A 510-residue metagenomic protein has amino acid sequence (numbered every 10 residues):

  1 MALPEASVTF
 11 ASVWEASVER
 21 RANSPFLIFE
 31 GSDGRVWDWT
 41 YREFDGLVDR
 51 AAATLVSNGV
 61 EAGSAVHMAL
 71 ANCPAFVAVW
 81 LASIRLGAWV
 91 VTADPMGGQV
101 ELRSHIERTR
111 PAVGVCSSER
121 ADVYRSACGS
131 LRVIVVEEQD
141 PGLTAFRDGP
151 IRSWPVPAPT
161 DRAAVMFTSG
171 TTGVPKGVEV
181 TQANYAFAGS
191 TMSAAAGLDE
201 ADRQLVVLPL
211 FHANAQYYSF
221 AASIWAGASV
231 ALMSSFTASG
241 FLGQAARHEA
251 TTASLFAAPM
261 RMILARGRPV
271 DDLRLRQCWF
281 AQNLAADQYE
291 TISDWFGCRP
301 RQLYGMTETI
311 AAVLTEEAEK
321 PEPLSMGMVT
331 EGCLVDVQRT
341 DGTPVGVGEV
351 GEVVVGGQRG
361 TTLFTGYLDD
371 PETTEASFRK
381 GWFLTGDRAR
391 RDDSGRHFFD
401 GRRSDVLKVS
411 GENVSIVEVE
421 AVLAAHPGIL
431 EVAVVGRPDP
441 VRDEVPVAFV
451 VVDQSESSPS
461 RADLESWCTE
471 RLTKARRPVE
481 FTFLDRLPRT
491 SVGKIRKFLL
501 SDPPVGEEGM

Functional and structural regions predicted by a protein language model:
E5-S7, A22-P25, G149-F167, V174 (+1 more regions): Conserved pre-ATP/AMP-binding loop-to-beta segment of ANL
A6, N23, L27-C73, V77 (+3 more regions): Conserved AMP-binding/adenylate-forming core of the ANL superfamily
L27, H67-A69, F76, W80 (+5 more regions): Short beta-strand->loop structural element characteristic of the AMP-binding/adenylate-forming
G31-G34, E119-P159, R266-G267: ANL superfamily adenylate-forming
D38-R42, A163-F187, E316: Conserved AMP-binding A3 loop
G87, A186-R203, F211-T252, M262 (+1 more regions): Conserved AMP-binding/adenylation subdomain of ANL enzymes
G97, G114, V355-G360, G366 (+5 more regions): AMP-binding/adenylate-forming catalytic core of the ANL superfamily
R247-L255, L264-E322, L334, P344: Gly/Ser/Thr-rich phosphate-binding loop
